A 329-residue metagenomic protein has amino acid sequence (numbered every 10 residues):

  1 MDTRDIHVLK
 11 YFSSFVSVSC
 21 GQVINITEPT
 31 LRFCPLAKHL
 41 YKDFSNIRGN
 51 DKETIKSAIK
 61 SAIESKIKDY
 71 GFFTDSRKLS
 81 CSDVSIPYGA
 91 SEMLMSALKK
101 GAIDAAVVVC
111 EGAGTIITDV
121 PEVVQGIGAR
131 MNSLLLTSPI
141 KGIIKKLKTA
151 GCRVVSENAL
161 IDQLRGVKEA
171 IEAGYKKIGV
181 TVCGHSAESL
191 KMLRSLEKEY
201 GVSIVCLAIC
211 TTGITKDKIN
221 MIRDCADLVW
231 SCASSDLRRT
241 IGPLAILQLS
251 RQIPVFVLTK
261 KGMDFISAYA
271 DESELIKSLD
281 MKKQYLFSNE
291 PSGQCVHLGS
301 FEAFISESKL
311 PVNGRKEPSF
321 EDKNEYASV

Functional and structural regions predicted by a protein language model:
M1-V329: Conserved mixed alpha/beta catalytic, RNA-binding, or beta-rich assembly cores of soluble enzyme, regulatory
